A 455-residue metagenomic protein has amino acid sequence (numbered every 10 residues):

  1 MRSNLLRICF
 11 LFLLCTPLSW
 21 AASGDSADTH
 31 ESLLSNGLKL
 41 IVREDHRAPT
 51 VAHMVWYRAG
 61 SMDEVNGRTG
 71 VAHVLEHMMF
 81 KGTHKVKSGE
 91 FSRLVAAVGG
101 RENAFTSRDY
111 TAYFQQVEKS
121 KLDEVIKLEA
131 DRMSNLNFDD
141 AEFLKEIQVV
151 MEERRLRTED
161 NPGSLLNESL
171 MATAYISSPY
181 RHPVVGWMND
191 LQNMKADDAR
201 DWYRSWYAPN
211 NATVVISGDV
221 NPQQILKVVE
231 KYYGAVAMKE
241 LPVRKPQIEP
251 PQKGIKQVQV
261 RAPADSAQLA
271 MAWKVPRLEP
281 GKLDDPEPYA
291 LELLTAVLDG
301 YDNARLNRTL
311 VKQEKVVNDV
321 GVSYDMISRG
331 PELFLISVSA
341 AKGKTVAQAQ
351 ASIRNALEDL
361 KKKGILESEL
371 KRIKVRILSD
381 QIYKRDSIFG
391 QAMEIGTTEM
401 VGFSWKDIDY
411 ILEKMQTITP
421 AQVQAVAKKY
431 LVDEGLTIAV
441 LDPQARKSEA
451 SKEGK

Functional and structural regions predicted by a protein language model:
M1-R7: Positively charged n-region of N-terminal signal peptides that target proteins for export
R7-S19: Bacterial N-terminal signal peptides
S19-S26: Boundary at the C-terminal end of the N-terminal hydrophobic targeting segment
L33, E90-L241, Q259, L269 (+1 more regions): Charge-rich, well-structured scaffold segments of protease-associated domains
G37, H46-V95, M271, L283-L298 (+1 more regions): Active/ligand-binding-proximal structured segments within catalytic/core domains that scaffold catalytic residues
E44-R47, N167: Peptidyl-prolyl cis-trans isomerase
V65-N66, D123-I126, P280-E287, T345-A349: Solvent-exposed, non-transmembrane alpha-helical starts
R155, A172, L241-N303: His/Glu-based metal-binding/catalytic segments typifying zinc-dependent metallopeptidases
